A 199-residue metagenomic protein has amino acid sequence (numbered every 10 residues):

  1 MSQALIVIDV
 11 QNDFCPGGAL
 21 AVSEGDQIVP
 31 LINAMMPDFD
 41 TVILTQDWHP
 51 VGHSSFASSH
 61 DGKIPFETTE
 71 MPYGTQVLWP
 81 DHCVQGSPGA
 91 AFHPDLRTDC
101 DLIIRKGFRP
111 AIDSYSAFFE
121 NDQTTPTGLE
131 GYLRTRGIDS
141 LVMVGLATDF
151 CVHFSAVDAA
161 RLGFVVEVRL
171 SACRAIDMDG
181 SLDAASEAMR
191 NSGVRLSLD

Functional and structural regions predicted by a protein language model:
M1-L5: Extreme N-terminal starter segment of soluble prokaryotic enzymes
P16-G25, A117-N121: Short glycine-enriched, charge-decorated loop/helix-capping segments at active-site entrances that position
P30-S140: Active-site alpha/beta core segments
I32-M35, F150-R161: Histidine-anchored nucleotide/phosphate-binding helix
I138-C151, L170-R174: Glycine-rich anion-binding loop/nest that anchors nucleotide
V168-L182: Short, flexible loop segments at boundaries between secondary-structure elements
R195-D199: Short acidic-hydrophobic, aromatic-tinged amphipathic segments that line or gate anion-handling sites
